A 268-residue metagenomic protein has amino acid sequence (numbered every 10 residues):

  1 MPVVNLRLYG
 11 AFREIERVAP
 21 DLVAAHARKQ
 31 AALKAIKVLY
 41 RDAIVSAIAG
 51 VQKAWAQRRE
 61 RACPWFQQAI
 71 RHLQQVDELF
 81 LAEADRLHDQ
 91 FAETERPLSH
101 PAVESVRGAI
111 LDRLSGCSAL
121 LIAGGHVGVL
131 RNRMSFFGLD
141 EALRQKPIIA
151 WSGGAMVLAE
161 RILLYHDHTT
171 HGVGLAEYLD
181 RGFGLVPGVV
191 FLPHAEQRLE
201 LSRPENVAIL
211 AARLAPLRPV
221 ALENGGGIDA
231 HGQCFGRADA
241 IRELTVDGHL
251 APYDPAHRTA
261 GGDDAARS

Functional and structural regions predicted by a protein language model:
M1, N5-D77, L164, H168-S268: C-terminal and late-domain segments of enzyme folds
C63-L143: Active-site periphery "cap/insert" segments of enzyme catalytic domains
R113, A123-H126, R131-S202: Class I SAM-dependent methyltransferase SAM-binding "motif I" and its flanking Rossmann-like core
A119-L120, P147-I148, R218: Beta-sheet entry/capping signal
